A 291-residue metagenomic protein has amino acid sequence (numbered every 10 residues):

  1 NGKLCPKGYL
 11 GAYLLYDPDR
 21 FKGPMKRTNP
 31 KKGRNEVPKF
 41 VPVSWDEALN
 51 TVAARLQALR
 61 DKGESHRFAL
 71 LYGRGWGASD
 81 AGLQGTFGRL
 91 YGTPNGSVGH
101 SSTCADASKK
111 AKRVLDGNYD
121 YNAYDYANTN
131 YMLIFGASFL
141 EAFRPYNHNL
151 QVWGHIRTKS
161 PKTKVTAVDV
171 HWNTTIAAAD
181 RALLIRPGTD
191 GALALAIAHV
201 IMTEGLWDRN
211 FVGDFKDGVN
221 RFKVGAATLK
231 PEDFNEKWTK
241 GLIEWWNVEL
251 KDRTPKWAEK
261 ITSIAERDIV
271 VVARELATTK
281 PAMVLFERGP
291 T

Functional and structural regions predicted by a protein language model:
N1-W207, G218, W257, A265-D268: N-terminal export/assembly segments and adjacent metallocofactor-ligating motifs of anaerobic energy-metabolism
L183, P187-T291: Domain-level signature for respiratory redox metalloenzymes
